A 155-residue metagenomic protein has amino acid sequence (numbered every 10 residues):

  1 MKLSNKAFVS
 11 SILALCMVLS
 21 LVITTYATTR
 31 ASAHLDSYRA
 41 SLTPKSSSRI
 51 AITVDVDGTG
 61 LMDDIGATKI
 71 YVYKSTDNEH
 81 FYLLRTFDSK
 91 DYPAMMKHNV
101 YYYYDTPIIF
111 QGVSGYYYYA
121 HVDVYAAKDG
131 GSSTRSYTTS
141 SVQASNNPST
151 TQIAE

Functional and structural regions predicted by a protein language model:
M1-I12: Bacterial N-terminal signal peptides that target proteins for export
S11-S20: Bacterial N-terminal signal peptides
L19-H34: Sec-dependent signal peptide cleavage junction
L35-K74: Short, surface-exposed binding/anchoring microloops in extracellular/periplasmic proteins
K69, F81-H98, T138: Solvent-exposed serine/threonine-rich low-complexity stretches and specific carbohydrate-binding patches
Y73-Y82, D129: Change "in extracellular beta-sheet-rich domains … of secreted and cell-surface proteins" to "in beta-sheet-rich domains
D91-H121, A127-K128: Short, solvent-exposed, Trp/other aromatic-anchored flexible loops in extracytoplasmic proteins
K128-E155: Short beta-strand elements
